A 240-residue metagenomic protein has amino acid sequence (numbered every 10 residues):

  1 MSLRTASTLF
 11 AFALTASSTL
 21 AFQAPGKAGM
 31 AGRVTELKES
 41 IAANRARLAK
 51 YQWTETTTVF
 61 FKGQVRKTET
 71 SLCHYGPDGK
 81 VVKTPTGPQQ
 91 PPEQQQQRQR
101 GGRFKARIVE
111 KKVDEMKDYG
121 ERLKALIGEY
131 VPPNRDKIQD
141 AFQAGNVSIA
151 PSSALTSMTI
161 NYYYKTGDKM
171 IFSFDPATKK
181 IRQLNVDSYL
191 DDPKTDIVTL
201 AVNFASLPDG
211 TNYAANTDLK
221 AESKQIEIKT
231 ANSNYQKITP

Functional and structural regions predicted by a protein language model:
M1-T5: Positively charged n-region of N-terminal signal peptides that target proteins for export
T8-S18: Bacterial N-terminal signal peptides
L20, V59-K62, I127, I138: Amphipathic alpha-helical interaction segments
L20-T54: N-terminal leader/targeting segments and the immediate start of mature chains
F22, G145-P240: Gly/Pro-enriched, hydrophobic low-complexity segments that function as extracytoplasmic propeptides/linkers
P25, Q89-D168, T178, L190-K194: Flexible, processing/modification-adjacent segments and terminal tails in exported/periplasmic/extracellular proteins
G29-V34, Y51-Q52, L126-I127, K137-I138 (+3 more regions): A short linear-motif detector with a strong N-terminal bias
I41-G102: Solvent-exposed N-terminal domain segments of exported/luminal and surface proteins
